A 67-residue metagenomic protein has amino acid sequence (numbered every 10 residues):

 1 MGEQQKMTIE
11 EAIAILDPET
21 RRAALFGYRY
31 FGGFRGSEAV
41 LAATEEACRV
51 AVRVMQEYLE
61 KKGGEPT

Functional and structural regions predicted by a protein language model:
M1-E3, E11-E65: Short interaction-hotspot residues at assembly and binding interfaces
